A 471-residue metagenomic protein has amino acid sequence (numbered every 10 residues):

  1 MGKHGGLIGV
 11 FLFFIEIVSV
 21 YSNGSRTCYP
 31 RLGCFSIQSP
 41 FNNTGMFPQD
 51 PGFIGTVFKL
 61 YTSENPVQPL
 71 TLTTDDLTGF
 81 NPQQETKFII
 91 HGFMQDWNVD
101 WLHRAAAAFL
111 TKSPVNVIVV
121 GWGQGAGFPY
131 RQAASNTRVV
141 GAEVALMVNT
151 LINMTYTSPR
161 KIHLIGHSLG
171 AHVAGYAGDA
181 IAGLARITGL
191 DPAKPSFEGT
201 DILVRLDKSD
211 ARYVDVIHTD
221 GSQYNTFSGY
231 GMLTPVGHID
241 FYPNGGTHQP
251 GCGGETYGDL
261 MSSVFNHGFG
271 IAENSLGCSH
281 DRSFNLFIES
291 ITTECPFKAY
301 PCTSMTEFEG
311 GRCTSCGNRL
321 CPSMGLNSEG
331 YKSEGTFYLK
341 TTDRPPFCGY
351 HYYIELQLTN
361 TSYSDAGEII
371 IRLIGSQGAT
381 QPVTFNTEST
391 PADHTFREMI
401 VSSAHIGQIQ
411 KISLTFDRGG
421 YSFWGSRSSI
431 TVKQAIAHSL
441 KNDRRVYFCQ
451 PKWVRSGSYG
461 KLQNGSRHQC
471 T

Functional and structural regions predicted by a protein language model:
G2-V119, A126-N136, L146-P159, R205-K208 (+2 more regions): Flexible, membrane-associating and regulatory peripheral segments of lipid-active enzymes
Q124-A126, K194: Alpha/beta-hydrolase active-site loop signature
V140-F241, G253-G254: Histidine/cysteine- and/or acidic
